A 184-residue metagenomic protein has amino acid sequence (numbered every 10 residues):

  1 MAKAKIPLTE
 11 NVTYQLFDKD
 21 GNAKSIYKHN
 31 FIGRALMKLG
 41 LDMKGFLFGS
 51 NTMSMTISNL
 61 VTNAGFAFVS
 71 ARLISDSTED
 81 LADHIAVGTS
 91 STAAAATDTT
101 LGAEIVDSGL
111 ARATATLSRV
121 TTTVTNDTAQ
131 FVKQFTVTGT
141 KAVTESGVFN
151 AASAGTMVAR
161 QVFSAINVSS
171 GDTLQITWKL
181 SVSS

Functional and structural regions predicted by a protein language model:
M1-T144, N150-S184: Small cysteine-rich, disulfide-bonded extracellular modules of the LU/uPAR three-finger superfamily and closely related
